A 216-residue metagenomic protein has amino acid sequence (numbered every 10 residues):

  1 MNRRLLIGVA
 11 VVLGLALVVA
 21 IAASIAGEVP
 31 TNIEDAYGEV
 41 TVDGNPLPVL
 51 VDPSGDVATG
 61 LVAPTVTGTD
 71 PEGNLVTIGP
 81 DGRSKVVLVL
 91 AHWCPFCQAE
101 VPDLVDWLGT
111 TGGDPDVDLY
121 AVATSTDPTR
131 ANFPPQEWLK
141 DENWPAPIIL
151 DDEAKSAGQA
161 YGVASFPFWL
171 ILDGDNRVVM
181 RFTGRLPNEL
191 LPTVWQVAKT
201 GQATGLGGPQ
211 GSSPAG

Functional and structural regions predicted by a protein language model:
M1-A63, G207-G216: N-terminal targeting signals for export/organelle localization
V57, T65-K85, G109, P214-G216: A short beta-strand-turn-helix
L75-L104: Short active-site neighborhood of thiol/selenol oxidoreductases, capturing the structured segment around
R83, K140-P145, D151-G216: Thiol/disulfide oxidoreductase modules built on the thioredoxin-like
V86-V87, L119, W169: Hydrophobic beta-strand anchors of alpha/beta hydrolase catalytic cores
V89-A91, V122-T124, G174: Cofactor-binding loop segments of dinucleotide-utilizing enzymes, especially the Rossmann-like FAD- and NAD(P)+-binding
Q98-E142, L150-Q159: Structural microenvironment flanking redox-active thiols in thiol-disulfide oxidoreductases
